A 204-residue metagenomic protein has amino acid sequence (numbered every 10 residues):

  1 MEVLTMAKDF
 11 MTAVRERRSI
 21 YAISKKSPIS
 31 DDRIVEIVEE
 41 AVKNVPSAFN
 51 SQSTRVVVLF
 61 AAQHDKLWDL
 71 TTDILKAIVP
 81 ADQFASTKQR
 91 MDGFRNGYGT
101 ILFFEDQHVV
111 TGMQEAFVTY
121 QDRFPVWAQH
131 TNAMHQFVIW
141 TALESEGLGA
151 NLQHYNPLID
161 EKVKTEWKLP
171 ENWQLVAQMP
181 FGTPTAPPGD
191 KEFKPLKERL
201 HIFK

Functional and structural regions predicted by a protein language model:
E2-G99, F203-K204: N-terminal amphipathic, basic helical "cap/leader" segment at the start of enzyme domains
T12-E16, I20-A22, L175-K204: C-terminal helix-cap and adjacent tail motif
A41-V42, F117-T165: Small-aliphatic-rich amphipathic alpha-helix that forms the alpha element of a beta-alpha
T72-D73, E115-R123, F193: Short, surface-exposed, charged loop/turn segments at secondary-structure junctions
K76-A77, M91-G93, E166-K191: A glycine-rich helix N-cap at a beta->alpha junction
G97-T100, E146, A177: Generic beta-strand structural signal
E105-V109: Short glycine-enriched loops at secondary-structure junctions
G112-A116, K162, K191: A short secondary-structure junction signal
